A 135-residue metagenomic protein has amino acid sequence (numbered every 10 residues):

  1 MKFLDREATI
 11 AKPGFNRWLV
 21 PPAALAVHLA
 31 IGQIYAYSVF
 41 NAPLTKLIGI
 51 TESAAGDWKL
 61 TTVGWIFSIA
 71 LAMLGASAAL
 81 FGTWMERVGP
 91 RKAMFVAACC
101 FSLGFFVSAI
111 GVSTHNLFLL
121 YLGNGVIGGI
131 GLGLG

Functional and structural regions predicted by a protein language model:
M1-I31: Cytosolic juxtamembrane N-terminal segment immediately preceding the first transmembrane helix of multi-pass
A26-L29, A72, F106-V107, L122-V126: Hydrophobic residues within the alpha-helical transmembrane core of Major Facilitator Superfamily
Q33, V126-G135: Core transmembrane helices of Major Facilitator Superfamily
A36-A76: Extracellular/periplasmic helix-loop-helix junction of adjacent transmembrane segments in MFS-like secondary
G49, G89, I110-H115: Helix-breaking motifs and short loop linkers at transmembrane-helix boundaries and internal kinks in secondary membrane
A76-P90: Helix-to-loop junctions at the C-terminal end of transmembrane segments in multipass secondary transporters
C99-T114: C-terminal ends and interior cores of transmembrane alpha-helices in multi-pass membrane transporters/permeases
